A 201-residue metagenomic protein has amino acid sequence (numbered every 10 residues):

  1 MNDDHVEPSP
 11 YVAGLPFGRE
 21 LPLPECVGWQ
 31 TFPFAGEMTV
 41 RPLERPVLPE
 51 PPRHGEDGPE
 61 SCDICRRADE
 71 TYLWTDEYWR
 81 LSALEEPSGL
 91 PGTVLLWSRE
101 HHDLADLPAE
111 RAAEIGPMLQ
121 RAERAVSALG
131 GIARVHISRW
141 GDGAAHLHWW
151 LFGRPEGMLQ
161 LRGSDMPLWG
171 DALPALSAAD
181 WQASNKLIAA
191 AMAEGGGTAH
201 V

Functional and structural regions predicted by a protein language model:
M1-L96, V201: Active-site microenvironments that recognize anionic phosphate/pyrophosphate groups
R19-L21, E25-P42, P155-V201: C-terminal helix-cap and adjacent tail motif
P87-S88, H101-H102, P155-M158: Short, charged/polar surface micro-motifs in flexible loops or helix N-caps
V94-M118, W169-S177: Short histidine-centered catalytic/ligand-binding loop motif
R111-G131: A long amphipathic alpha-helix within ATP-dependent nucleotide-binding catalytic cores
G130-G143: A short glycine-rich, hydrophobically flanked beta-strand micro-motif that places a catalytic Asp/Glu for divalent metal
G143-H146, M158-L159: Short catalytic/ligand-binding loop motif for oxyanion handling, primarily in non-cytosolic enzymes, centered on
L147-R154: A short beta-strand motif that forms the metal-chelation/ATP-contact edge of phosphoryl-transfer active sites
